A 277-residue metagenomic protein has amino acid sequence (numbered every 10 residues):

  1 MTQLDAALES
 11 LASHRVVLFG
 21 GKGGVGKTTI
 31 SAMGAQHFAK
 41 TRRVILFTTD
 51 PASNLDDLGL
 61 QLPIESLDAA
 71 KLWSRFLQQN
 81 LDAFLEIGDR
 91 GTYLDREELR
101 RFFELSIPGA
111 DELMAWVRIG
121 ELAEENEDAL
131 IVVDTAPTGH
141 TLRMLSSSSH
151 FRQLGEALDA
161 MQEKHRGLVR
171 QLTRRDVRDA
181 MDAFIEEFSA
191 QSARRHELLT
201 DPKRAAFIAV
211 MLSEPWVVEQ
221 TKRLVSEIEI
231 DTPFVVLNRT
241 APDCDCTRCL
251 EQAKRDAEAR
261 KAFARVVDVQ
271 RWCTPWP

Functional and structural regions predicted by a protein language model:
M1-L11, A193-P277: C-terminal lobe/tail of nucleotide-utilizing enzymes
S13-V17: Pre-Walker A (Motif I) flank of P-loop NTPase domains
L18-L72, N126, T135-R152: Walker A/P-loop NTP-binding active-site region of P-loop NTPases, recognizing the glycine-rich GxxxxGKT/S
F19, D50, I119, D134 (+2 more regions): Residue-level signature of catalytic and energy-coupling elements of molecular machines, predominantly ATP/GTP-dependent
Q36-K40, E121, S226: Short, well-ordered alpha-helices that flank and scaffold nucleotide-derived cofactor binding pockets
L46, L130, F234: Hydrophobic "anchor" residues on beta-strands that sit immediately upstream of conserved functional sites
S53-L113: P-loop NTPase motor core
G88-A209, E214, Q220: Phosphate/Mg2+-binding loops and adjacent switch elements in nucleotide/diphosphate-handling enzyme cores
